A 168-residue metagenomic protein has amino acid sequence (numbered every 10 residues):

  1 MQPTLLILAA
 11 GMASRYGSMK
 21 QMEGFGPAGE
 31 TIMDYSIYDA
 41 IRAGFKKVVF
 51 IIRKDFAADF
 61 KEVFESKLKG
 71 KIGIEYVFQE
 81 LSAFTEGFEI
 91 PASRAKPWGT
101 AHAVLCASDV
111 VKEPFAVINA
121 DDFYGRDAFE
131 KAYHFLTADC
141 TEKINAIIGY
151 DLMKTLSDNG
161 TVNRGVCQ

Functional and structural regions predicted by a protein language model:
Q2-E65, I72-I74: N-terminal glycine-rich phosphate-binding loop and ensuing alpha1 helix
M12, D121-D122, L152: Active-site metal-binding loops of divalent metal-dependent hydrolases
K20-G26, I90-R94, V162: Short glycine-enriched, charge-decorated loop/helix-capping segments at active-site entrances that position
M33, A107, D121: Residue-level signal for inorganic ion chemistry
L68-P114: Short phosphate-binding loop-to-helix
F78, N119, G149-Y150: Short loop/edge segments at beta-strand edges and connector loops that shape dinucleotide/nucleotide cofactor-binding
K112-F123: Short beta-strand-to-loop acidic/aromatic patch adjacent to the donor-nucleotide binding site
R126-Q168: Conserved core of the sugar-phosphate nucleotidyltransferase
